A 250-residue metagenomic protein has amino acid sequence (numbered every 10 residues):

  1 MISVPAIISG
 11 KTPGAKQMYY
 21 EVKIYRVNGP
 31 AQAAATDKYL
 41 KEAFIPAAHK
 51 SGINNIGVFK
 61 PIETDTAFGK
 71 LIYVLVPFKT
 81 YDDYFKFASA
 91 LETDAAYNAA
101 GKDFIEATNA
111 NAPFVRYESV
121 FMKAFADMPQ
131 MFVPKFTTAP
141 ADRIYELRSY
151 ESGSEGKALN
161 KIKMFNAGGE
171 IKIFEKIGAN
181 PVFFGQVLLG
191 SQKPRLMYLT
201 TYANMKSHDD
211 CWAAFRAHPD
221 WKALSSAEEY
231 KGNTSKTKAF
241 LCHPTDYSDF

Functional and structural regions predicted by a protein language model:
S3-A99, D103-W221, Y230-F250: Short S/T/G/P-rich N-terminal loop/turn motif that feeds into the first structured element of a domain
